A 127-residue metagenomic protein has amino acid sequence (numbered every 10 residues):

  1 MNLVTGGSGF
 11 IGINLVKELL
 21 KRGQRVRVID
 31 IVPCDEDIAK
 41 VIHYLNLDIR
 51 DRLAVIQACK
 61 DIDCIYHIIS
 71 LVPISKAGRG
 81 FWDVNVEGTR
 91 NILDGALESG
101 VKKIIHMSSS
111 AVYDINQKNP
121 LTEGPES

Functional and structural regions predicted by a protein language model:
M1, R25, K102-K103: Residues at the starts of beta-strands that form the adenosine-phosphate
N2-R22: N-terminal Rossmann NAD(P)H-binding glycine-rich loop of SDR-like oxidoreductase domains
T5, I29, I65-I69, I104-S110: SDR active-site strand-loop-helix element
Q24-P33: Conserved glycine-rich Rossmann-like NAD(P)H-binding loop of the short-chain dehydrogenase/reductase
P33-V41: Short loop/helix-cap segments at secondary-structure boundaries that form the rim of catalytic
L47-V84, G95, V112-I115: NAD(P)H-binding glycine-rich loop region in Rossmannoid oxidoreductase-like domains and their noncatalytic homologs
E87, N91-S127: Conserved Rossmann-fold NAD(P)-dependent oxidoreductase catalytic core, especially the SDR/UDP-sugar
